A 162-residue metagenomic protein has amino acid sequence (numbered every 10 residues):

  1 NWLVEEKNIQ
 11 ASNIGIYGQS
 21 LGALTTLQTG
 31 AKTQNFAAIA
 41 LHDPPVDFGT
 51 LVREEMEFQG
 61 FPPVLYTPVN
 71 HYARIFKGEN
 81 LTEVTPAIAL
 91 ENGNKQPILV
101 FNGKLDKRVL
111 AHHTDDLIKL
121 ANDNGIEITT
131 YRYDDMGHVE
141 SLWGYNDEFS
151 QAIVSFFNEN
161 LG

Functional and structural regions predicted by a protein language model:
W2-Y17: Gly/Ser-rich "nucleophile elbow"/oxyanion-hole loop immediately N-terminal to the catalytic nucleophile in hydrolases
I16-G18, H42, F101: Short beta-strand immediately N-terminal to the catalytic nucleophile in serine-hydrolase-like folds
G18-G22, T26: Gly/Ala-rich beta-loop-alpha elbow adjacent to hydrolase catalytic centers
Q28-E79: Hydrolase active-site cap/lid region
L81-I88: Alpha-helical scaffolding within the catalytic cores of extracellular/periplasmic polymer-degrading hydrolases
G93-N94, L99-N102, D106: Short beta-strand/loop motif that positions the catalytic acidic residue of the alpha/beta-hydrolase fold
K107-H113: Conserved alpha/beta-hydrolase "acid-adjacent" motif
D115-G162: C-terminal catalytic histidine-bearing segment of alpha/beta-hydrolase fold enzymes
